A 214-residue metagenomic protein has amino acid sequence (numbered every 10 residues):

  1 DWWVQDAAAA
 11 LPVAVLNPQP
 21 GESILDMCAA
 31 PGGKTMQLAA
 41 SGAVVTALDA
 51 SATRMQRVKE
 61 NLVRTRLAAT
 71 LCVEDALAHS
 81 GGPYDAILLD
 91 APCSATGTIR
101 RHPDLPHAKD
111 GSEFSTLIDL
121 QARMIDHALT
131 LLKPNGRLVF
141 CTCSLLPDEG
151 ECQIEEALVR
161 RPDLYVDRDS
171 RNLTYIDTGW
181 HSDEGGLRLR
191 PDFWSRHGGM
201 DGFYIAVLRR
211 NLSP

Functional and structural regions predicted by a protein language model:
D1-P214: S-adenosylmethionine
